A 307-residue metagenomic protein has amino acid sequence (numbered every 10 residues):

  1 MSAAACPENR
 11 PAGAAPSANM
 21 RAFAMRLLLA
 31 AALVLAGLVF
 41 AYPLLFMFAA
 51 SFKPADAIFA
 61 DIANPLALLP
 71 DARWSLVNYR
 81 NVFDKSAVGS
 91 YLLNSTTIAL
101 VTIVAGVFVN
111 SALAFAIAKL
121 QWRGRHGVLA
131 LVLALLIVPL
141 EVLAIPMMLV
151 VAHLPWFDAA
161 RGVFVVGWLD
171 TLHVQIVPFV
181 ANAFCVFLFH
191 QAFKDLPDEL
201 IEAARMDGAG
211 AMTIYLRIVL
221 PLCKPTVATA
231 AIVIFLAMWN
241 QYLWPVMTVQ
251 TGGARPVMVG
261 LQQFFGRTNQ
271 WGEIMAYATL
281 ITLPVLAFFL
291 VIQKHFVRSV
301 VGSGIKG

Functional and structural regions predicted by a protein language model:
M1-A22: Short, Lys/Arg-rich, polar N-terminal cytosolic tail immediately upstream of the first transmembrane signal-anchor
S17, R26-G307: A structural signal for multi-pass alpha-helical bundles of membrane permease subunits that mediate small-molecule
